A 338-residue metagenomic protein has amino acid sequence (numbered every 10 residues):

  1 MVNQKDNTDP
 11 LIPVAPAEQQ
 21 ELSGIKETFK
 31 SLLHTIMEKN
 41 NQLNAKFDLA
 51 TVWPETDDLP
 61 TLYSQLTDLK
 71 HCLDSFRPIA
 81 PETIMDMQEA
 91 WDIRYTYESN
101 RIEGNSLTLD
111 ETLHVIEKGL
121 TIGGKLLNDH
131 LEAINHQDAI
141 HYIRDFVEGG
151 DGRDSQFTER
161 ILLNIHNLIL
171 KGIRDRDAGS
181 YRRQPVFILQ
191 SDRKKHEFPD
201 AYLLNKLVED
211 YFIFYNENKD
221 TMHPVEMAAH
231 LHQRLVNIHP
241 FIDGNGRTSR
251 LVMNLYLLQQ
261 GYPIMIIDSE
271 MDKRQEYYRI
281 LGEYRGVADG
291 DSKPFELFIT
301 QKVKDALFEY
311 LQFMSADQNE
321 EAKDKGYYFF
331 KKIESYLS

Functional and structural regions predicted by a protein language model:
M1-S338: FIC/Doc superfamily catalytic core
